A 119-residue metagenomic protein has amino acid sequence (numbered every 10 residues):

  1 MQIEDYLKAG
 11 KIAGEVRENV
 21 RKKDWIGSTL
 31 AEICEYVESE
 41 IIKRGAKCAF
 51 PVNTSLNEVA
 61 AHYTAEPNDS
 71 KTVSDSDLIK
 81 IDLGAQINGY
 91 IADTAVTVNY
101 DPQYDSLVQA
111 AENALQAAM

Functional and structural regions predicted by a protein language model:
M1-M119: Active-site neighborhoods and metal-handling regions in enzymes and metal-associated proteins
